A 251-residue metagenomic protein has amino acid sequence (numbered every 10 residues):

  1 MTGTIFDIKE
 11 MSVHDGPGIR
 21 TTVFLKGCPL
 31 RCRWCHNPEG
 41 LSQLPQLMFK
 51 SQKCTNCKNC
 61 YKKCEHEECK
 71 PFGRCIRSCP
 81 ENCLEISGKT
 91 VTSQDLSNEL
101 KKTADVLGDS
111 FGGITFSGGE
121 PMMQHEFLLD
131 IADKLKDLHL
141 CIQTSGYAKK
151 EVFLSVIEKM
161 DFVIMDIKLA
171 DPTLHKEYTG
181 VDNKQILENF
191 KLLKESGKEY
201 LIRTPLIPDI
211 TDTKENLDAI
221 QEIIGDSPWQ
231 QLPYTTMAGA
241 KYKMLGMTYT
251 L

Functional and structural regions predicted by a protein language model:
T2-T4, T22-V23: N-terminal pre-core extensions flanking Radical SAM catalytic domains
D15-T22: Immediate flanking context of iron-sulfur cluster ligation sites
T22-C35, M48-N82, E120: Cysteine-centered iron-sulfur cluster-binding motifs in ferredoxin-type domains/subunits of redox enzymes
N37-L47, E85-G88: Iron-sulfur (Fe-S) cluster-binding segments and ferredoxin-like electron-carrier domains, especially [2Fe-2S]
C57-E68, R77-N82, I86-S87, D95 (+1 more regions): Short Fe-S-cluster ligation motifs
V91: Active-site anion-handling motifs in enzyme catalytic cores
Q94-M244: Conserved AdoMet/S-adenosylmethionine-binding subsite of the radical SAM
K243-L251: Short glycine/proline- and charge-enriched loop/turn segments that cap or connect secondary-structure elements
